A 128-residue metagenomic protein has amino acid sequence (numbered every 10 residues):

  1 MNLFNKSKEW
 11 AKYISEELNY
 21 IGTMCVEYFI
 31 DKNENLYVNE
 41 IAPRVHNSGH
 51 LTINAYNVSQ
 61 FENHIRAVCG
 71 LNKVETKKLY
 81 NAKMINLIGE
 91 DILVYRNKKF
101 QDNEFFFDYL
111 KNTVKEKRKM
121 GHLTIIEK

Functional and structural regions predicted by a protein language model:
M1: Conserved anion/nucleotide-ligand pocket segment
F4, F29, F61, F100 (+1 more regions): Phenylalanine-focused residue identity feature
N5-V26, K32, A42-E90: Active-site "cap" helix and flanking loop/linker of ATP-utilizing ligase/carboxylase catalytic domains
D31-E34, E127-K128: Short acidic-glycine loop/turn motifs at beta-strand connectors
L36-E40: Protein kinase-like catalytic core scaffold
R66-K128: Peripheral (often C-terminal) accessory segments that flank ATP-dependent C-N-forming ligase machineries
